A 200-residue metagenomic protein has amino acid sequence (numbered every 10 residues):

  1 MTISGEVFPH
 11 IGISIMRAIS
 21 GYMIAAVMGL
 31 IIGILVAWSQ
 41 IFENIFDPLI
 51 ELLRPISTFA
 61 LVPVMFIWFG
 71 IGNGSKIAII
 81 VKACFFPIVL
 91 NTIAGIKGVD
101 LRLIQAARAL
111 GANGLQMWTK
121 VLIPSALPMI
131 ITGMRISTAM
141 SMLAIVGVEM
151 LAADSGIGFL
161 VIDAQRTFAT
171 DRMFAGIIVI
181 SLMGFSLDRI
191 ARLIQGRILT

Functional and structural regions predicted by a protein language model:
M1-M23: Periplasmic/extracellular loop-to-transmembrane helix junction in inner-membrane transport proteins
S4, F8, G12, F42-F46 (+8 more regions): Alpha-helical membrane-protein architecture signal
S20-I50: Transmembrane-helix boundary motif in ABC transporter permease subunits
E51-P87, A94-G95: Generic hydrophobic transmembrane alpha-helix motif, especially the helices
I56, I96-R102, A106-A126, R166: Short helix-to-coil transition segments within interhelical loops that connect adjacent transmembrane helices
A78, K82, G114-V148, A175 (+3 more regions): Transmembrane alpha-helices
F159-L193: Hydrophobic alpha-helical transmembrane segments of polytopic membrane proteins
Q195-T200: Short cytosolic juxtamembrane segments of multi-pass membrane proteins
